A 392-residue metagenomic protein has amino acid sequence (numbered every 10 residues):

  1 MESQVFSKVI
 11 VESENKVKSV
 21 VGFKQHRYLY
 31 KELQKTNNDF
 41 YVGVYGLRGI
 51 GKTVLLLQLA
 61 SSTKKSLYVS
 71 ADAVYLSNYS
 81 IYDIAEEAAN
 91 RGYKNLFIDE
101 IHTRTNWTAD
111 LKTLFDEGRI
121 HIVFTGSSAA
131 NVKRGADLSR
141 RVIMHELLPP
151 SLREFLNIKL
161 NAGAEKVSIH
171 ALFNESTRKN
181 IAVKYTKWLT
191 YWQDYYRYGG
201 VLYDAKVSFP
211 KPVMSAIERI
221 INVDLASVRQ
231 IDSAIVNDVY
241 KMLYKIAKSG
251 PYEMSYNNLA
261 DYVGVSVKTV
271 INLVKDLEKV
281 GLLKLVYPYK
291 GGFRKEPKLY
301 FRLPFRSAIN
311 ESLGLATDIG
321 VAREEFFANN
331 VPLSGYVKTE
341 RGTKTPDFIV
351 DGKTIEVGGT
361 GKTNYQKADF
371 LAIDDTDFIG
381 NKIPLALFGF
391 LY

Functional and structural regions predicted by a protein language model:
E2-F6, S127, K133-N237, L243: Interdomain motor-coupling "hinge/lid" segment immediately C-terminal to the ATP-binding subdomain of NTP-driven enzymes
E2-V21, K64, L282-Y392: A cross-kingdom feature that marks ATP-driven nucleic-acid transaction machinery
V17-T36: Pre-Walker A adenine-sensing motif
V44: Hydrophobic anchor at the beta1->P-loop junction of P-loop NTPases
K52: Conserved lysine of the Walker
L55, L59: Hydrophobic positions on the alpha1 helix immediately C-terminal to the Walker A/P-loop
K64-N95: Short glycine-rich substrate-engagement loop in P-loop NTPases that contacts/grips substrate
V201-E340: Accessory nucleic acid-recognition modules appended to NTPase machines
